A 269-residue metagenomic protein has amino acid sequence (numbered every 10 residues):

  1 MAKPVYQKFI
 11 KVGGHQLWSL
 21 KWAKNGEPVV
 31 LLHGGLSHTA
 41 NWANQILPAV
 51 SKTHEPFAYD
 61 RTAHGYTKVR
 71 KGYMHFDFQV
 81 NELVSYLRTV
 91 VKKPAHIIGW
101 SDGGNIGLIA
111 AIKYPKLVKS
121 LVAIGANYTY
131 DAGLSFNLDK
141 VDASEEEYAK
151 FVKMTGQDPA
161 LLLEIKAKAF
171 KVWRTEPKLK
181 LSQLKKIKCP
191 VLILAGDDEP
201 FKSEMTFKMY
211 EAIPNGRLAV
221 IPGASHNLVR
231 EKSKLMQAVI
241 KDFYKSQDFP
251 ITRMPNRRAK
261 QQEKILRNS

Functional and structural regions predicted by a protein language model:
H15-Y66: Conserved HGGG/HGGXW glycine-rich cap/lid loop of the alpha/beta-hydrolase fold
F57-I98: Active-site loop/oxyanion-hole signature of alpha/beta-hydrolase fold enzymes
N105-K113, L117-K150: Flexible "cap/lid" loop of the alpha/beta hydrolase fold
A167-Q183, D197-E199: Active-site nucleophile elbow and catalytic-triad environment of alpha/beta-hydrolase enzymes
I187, I193-A195: Short beta-strand/loop motif that positions the catalytic acidic residue of the alpha/beta-hydrolase fold
P200-M205: Conserved alpha/beta-hydrolase "acid-adjacent" motif
T206, I213-N227: Catalytic histidine neighborhood in serine/cysteine hydrolases with alpha/beta-hydrolase-type architecture
P222-S269: Catalytic active-site module of serine/aspartate enzymes centered on a nucleophile-bearing elbow/loop
